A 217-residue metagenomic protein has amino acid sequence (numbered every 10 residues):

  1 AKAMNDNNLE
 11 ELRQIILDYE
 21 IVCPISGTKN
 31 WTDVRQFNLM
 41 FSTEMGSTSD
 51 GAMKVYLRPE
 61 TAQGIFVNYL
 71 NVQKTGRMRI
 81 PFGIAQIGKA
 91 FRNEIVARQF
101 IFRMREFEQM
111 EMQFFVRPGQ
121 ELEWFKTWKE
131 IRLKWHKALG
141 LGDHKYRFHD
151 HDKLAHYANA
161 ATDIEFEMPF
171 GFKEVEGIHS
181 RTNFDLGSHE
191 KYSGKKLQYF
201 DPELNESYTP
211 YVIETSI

Functional and structural regions predicted by a protein language model:
A1-I217: TRNA-recognition modules of translation machinery and tRNA-sensing kinases, especially anticodon-binding
